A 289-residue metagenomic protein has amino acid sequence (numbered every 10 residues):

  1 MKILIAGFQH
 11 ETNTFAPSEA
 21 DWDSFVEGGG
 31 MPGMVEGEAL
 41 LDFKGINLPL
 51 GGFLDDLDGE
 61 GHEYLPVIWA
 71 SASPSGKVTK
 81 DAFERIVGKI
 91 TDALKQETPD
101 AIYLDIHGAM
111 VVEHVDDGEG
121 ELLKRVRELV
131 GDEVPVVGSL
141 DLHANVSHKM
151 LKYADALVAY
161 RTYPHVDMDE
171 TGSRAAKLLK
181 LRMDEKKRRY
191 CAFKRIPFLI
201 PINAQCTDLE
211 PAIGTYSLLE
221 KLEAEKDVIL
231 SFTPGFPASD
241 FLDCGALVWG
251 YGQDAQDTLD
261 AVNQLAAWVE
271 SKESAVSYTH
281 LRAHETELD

Functional and structural regions predicted by a protein language model:
M1-G52: N-terminal amphipathic/basic leader segments beginning at the initiator methionine
L4, F8-E11, F15, F25 (+2 more regions): Active-site histidine-anchored catalytic micro-motif
L50-F53, V87-E97: Short, charged beta->alpha transition segments
H62, I68-V78, A82, I86: Low-complexity, highly charged intrinsically disordered N-terminal segments that act as targeting/localization
D184-E220: Conserved anion/nucleotide-ligand pocket segment
K194-I202, G235-S239, L281: A glycine-rich phosphate-binding loop feature that marks nucleotide/adenosyl-phosphate handling sites
T215-Y278: C-terminal accessory domains and tails appended to enzymatic cores
T279-T286: Conserved small/polar residues in nucleotide/adenosyl-binding loops
